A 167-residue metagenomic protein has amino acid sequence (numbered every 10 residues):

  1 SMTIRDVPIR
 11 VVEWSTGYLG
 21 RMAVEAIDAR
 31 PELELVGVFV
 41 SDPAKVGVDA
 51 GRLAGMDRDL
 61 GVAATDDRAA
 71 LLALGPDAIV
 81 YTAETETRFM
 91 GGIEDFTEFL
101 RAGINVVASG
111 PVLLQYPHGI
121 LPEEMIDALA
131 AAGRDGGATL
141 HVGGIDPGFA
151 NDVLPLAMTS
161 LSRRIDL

Functional and structural regions predicted by a protein language model:
M2-R101: N-terminal glycine-/serine-/threonine-rich beta1-alpha1-beta2 phosphate-ribose binding loop of Rossmann-like
W14, S109, H141-I145: Structural motif
G17-L19, L113-Y116, L121-P122, I145-N151: Gly/Ser/Thr-rich loops at beta-strand to alpha-helix junctions that form or flank small-molecule/cofactor-binding
L35, V106, T139-L140: Hydrophobic beta-strand scaffold residues
S41-P43, E84, I104, G110-L114 (+1 more regions): Short, ordered loop/turn segments at secondary-structure junctions
R52-D57, M125-A128, M158-L161: Short, hinge-like loop/turn segments at secondary-structure boundaries
I93-E94, A102, S109-A138: Rossmann-fold NAD(P)-binding glycine/threonine-rich loop
H141-L167: Conserved anion/nucleotide-ligand pocket segment
